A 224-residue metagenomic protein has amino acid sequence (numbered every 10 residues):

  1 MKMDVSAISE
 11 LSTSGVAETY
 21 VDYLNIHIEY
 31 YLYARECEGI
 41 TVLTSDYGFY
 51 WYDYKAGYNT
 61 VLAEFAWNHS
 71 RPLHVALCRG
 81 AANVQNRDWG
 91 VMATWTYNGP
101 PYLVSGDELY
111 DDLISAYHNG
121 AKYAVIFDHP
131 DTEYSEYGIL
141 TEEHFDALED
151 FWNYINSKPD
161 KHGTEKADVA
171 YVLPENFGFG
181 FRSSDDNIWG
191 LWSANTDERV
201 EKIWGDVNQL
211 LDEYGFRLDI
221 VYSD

Functional and structural regions predicted by a protein language model:
M1-D224: Glycan-processing catalytic domains of CAZymes
